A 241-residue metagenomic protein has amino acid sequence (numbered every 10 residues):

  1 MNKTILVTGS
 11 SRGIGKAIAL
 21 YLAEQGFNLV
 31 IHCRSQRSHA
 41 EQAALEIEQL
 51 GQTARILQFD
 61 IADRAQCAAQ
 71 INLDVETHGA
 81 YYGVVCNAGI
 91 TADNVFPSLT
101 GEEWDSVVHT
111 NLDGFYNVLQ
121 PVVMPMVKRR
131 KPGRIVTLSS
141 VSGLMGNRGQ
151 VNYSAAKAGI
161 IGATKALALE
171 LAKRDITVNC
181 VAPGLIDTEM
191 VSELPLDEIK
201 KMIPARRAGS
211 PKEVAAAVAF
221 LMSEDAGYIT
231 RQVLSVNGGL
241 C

Functional and structural regions predicted by a protein language model:
S11-G13: Conserved glycine-rich cofactor-binding loop
F27-Q42: Conserved glycine-rich Rossmann-like NAD(P)H-binding loop of the short-chain dehydrogenase/reductase
V95-F96, T100-V108, I199: Substrate-binding pocket helix/loop in short-chain dehydrogenase/reductase
L119, A156, T164: Active-site helix of classical SDR
S140: Residue(s) in the substrate-gating loop at a strand-loop-helix junction that position the organic substrate next
M145, D197, K201, A219 (+1 more regions): Short C-terminal tail/terminal secondary-structure segment of NAD(P)H-dependent dehydrogenase/reductase domains
A172, T177, I229-R231: Short, small/polar-rich loop/turn modules that mediate ligand/substrate recognition or access, typified
